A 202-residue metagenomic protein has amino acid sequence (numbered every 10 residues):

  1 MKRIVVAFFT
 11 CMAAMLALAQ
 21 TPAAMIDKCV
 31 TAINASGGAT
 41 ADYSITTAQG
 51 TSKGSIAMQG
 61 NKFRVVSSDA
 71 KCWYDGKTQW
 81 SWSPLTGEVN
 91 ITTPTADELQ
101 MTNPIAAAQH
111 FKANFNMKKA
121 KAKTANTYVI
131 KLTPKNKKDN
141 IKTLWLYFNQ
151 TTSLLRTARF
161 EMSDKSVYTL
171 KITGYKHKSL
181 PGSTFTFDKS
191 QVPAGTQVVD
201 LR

Functional and structural regions predicted by a protein language model:
K2-T10: Sec-dependent signal peptide recognition, specifically the positively charged N-region followed immediately by
V5, M15-T51, K62, G87 (+1 more regions): N-terminal leader/targeting segments and the immediate start of mature chains
S36-G38, T51, G60, Y74 (+4 more regions): Extracytoplasmic
I45-T47, S67-S68, S83-L85, R159-M162: Beta-turn initiation residues at beta-strand->coil junctions
K53-T102, Y168: An acidic-aromatic
P94-N126: Flexible, surface-exposed loop/linker segments and immediately adjacent secondary-structure boundaries
A113-N116, A120-A194, V199-R202: Gly/Pro-enriched, hydrophobic low-complexity segments that function as extracytoplasmic propeptides/linkers
